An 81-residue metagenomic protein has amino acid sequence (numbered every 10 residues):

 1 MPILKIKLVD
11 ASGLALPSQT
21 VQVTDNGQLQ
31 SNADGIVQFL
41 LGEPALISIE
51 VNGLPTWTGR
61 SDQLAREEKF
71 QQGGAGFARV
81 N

Functional and structural regions predicted by a protein language model:
M1, P44-L46: Extracellular Ig-like/FN3 beta-sandwich strand-entry sites
P2-P17: Structural motif
L4, G74-N81: Compositionally biased low-complexity segments at domain edges in trafficked proteins and select soluble regulators
K5, Q19-Q30: Short amphipathic beta-strand segments in non-cytosolic proteins
S12, D25-G27, G53-P55: Solvent-exposed strand-loop boundary residues in beta-sheet-rich modules
N26-G42: Short, acidic Ser/Thr/Gly-rich low-complexity loop/linker segments typical of extracellular and cell-surface proteins
L46-F77: A short, solvent-exposed loop/turn motif at the edges and junctions of modular extracellular/periplasmic domains
